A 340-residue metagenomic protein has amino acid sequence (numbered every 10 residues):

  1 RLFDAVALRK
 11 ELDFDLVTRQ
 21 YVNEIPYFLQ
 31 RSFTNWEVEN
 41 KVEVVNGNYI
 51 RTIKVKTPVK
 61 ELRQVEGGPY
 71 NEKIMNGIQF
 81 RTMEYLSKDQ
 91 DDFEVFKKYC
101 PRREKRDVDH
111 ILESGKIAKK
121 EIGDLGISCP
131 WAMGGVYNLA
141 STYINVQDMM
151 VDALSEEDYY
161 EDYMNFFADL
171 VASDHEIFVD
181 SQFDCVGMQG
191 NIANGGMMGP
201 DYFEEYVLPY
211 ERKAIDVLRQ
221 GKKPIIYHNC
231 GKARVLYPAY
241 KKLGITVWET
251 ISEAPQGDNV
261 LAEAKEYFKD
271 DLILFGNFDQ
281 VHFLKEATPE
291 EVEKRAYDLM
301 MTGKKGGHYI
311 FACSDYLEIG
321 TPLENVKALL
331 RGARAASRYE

Functional and structural regions predicted by a protein language model:
R1, T82, S87-E340: Active-site loop segments of alpha/beta catalytic cores
R1-V65, P69-K73, E113-I117, I122-I127 (+4 more regions): N-terminal basic, low-complexity leaders that serve as flexible interaction/assembly modules and, when applicable, as
Q64-G67, N76, L139-Y143: Short, conserved acidic/polar surface loops in the N-terminal third of protein domains
N71-E84: Short, surface-exposed linear segments at secondary-structure transitions and domain or protein termini
